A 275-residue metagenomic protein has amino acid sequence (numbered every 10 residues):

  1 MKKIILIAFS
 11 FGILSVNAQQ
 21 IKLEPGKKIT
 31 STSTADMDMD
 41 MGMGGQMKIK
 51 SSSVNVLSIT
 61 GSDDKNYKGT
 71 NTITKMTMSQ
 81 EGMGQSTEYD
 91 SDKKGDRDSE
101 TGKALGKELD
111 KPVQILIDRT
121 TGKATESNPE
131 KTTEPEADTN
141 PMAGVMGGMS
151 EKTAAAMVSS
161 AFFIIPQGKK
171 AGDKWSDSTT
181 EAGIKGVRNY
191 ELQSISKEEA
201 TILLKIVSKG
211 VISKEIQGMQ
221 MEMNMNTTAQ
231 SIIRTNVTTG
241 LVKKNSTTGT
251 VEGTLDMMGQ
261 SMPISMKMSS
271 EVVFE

Functional and structural regions predicted by a protein language model:
M1-L23: Bacterial Sec-dependent N-terminal signal peptides
Q19-E275: Signature of exported/secreted
